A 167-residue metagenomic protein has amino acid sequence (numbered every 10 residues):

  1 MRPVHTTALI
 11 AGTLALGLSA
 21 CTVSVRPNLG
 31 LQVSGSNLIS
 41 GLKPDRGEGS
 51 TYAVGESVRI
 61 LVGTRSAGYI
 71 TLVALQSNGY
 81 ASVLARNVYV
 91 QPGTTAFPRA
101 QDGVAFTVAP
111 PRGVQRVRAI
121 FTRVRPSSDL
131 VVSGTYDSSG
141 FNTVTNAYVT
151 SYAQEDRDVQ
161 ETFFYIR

Functional and structural regions predicted by a protein language model:
M1-S19: Sec-dependent bacterial lipoprotein signal peptides
C21-R65, Y69-R167: Secretory-pathway glycoprotein ectodomains that are cysteine- and/or Ser/Thr/Pro-rich
